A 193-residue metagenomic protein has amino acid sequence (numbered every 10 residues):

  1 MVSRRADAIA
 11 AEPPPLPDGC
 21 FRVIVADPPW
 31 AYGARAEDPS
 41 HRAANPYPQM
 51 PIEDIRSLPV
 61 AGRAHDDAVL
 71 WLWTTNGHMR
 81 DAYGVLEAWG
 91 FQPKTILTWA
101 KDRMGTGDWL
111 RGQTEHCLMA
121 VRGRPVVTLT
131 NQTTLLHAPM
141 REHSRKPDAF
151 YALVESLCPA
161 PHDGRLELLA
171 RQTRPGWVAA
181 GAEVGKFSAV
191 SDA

Functional and structural regions predicted by a protein language model:
M1-A193: Class I S-adenosyl-L-methionine-dependent methyltransferase catalytic core
